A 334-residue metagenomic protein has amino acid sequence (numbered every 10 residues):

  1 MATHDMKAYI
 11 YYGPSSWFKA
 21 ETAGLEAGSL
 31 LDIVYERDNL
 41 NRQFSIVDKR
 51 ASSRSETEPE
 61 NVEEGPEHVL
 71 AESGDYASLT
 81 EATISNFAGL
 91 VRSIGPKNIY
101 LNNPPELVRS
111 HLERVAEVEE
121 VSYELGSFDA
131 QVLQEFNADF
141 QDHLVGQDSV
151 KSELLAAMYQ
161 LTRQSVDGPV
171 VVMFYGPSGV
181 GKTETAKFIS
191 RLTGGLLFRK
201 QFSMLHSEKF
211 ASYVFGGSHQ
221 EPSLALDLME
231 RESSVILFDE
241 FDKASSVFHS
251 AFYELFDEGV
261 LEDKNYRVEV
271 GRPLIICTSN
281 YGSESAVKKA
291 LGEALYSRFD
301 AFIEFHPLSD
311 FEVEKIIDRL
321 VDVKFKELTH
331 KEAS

Functional and structural regions predicted by a protein language model:
M6-E36, G168-K200: Walker A/P-loop
D48-E64, Y213-E240, N265-Y266: Conserved alpha-helical scaffold flanking the Walker A/P-loop in AAA+ ATPase domains
E56-I84, E230-D257, V287-A294, D310-E314: Conserved AAA+/SF3 P-loop NTPase catalytic/coupling segment centered on the Walker-B
P96, N103-V108, Q220-L224, E240-F248 (+2 more regions): Canonical AAA+ ATPase core
R114-S122, K315-K331: Conserved AAA+ ATPase "sensor/coupling" helix adjacent to the nucleotide-binding pocket
S122-S127, K200-L205, D300-E314: Conserved AAA+ ATPase "SRH/arginine-finger" region at the nucleotide-binding site
A130-V171: Pre-Walker A (pre-P-loop) alpha-helix and adjacent loop at the N terminus of AAA/AAA+ ATPase modules, a conserved
L192-Q220: AAA+/P-loop NTPase substrate/partner-engagement loops
